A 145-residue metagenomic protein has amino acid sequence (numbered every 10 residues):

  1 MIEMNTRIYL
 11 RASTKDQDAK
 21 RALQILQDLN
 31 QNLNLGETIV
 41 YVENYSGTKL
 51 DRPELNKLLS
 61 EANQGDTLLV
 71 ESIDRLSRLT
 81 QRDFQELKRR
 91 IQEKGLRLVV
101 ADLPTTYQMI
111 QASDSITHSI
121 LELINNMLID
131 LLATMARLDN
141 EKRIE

Functional and structural regions predicted by a protein language model:
M1-E145: Short, structured surface patches at the beginning of a domain
